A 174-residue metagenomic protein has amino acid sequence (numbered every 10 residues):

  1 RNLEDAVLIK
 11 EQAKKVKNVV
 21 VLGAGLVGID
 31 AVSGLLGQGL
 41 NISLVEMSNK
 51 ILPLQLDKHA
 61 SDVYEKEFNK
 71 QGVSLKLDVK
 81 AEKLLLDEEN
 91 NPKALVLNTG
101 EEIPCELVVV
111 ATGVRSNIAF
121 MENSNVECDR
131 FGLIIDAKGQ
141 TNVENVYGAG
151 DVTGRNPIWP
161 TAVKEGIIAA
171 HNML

Functional and structural regions predicted by a protein language model:
R1-V16, N91, E102-N172: FAD-site-proximal beta/loop scaffold in flavoenzymes
N2, L22-V27: Glycine-rich Rossmann-fold phosphate-binding loop(s) that bind the pyrophosphate of adenine dinucleotide cofactors
K15, L36-G39: Alpha-helix C-terminal capping segments
V20-L22, L44: Hydrophobic Val/Ile/Leu positions in short beta-strands of Rossmann-like dinucleotide-binding domains
G28, L44, G148-A149: Generic enzyme active-site microenvironment
D30, E46, E165: Acidic donor-binding helix in nucleotide-sugar-dependent glycosyltransferases
A31-L35: Aromatic pocket-lining residues of Rossmann-like dinucleotide-binding sites
Q38-I135: A Rossmann-like FAD-binding core segment of flavoenzymes
